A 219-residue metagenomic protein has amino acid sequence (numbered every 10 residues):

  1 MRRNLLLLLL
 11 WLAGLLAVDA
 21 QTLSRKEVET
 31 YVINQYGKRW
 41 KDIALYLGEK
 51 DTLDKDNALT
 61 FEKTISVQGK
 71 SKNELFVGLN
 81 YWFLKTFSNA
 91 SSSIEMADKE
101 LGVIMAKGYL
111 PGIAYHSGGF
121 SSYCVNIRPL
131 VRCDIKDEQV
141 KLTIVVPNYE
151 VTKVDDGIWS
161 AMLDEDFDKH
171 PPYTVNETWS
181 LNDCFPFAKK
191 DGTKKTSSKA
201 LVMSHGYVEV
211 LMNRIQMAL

Functional and structural regions predicted by a protein language model:
M1-R25: Bacterial Sec-dependent N-terminal signal peptides
Q21-L219: Ser/Thr-rich, low-complexity intrinsically disordered terminal regions
